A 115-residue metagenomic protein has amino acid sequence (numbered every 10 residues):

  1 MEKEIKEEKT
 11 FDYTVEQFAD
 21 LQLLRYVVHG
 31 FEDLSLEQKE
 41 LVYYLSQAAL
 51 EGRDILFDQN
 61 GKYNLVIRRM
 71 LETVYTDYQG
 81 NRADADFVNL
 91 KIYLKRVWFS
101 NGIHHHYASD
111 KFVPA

Functional and structural regions predicted by a protein language model:
E2-A115: N-terminal helix-rich structural modules
